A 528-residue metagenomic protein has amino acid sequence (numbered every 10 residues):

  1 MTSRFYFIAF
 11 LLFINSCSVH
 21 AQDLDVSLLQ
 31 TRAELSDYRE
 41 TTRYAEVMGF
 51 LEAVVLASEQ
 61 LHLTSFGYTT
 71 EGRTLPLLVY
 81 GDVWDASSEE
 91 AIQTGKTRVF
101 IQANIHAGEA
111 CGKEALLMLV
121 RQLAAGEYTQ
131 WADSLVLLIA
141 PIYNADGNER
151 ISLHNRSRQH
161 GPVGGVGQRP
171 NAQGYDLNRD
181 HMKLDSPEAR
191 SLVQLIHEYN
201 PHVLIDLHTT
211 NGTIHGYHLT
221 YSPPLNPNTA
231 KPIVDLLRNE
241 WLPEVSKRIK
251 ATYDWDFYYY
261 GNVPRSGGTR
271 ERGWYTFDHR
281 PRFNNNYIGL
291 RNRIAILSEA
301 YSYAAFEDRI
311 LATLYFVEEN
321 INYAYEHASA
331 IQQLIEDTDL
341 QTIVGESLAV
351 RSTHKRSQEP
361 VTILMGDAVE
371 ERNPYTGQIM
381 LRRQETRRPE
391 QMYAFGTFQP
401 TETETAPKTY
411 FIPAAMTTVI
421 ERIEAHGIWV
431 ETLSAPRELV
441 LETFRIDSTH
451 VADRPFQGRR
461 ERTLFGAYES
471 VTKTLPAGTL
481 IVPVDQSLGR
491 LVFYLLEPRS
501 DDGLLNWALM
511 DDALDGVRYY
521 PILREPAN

Functional and structural regions predicted by a protein language model:
M1-S27: Bacterial Sec-dependent N-terminal signal peptides
Q22-N528: Structured catalytic-domain cores with a bias toward divalent-metal coordination
